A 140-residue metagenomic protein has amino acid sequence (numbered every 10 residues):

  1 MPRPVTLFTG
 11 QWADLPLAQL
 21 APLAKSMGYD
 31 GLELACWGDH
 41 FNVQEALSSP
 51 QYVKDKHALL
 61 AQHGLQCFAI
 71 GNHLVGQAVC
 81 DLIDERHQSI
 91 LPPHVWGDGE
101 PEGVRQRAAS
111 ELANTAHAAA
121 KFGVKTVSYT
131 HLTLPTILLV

Functional and structural regions predicted by a protein language model:
M1-V124: N-terminal pre-domain/capping segments
T126-S128: Short, basic/glycine-rich phosphate-binding loops at helix/coil junctions that contact nucleotide phosphates
T130-T136: Conserved small/polar residues in nucleotide/adenosyl-binding loops
